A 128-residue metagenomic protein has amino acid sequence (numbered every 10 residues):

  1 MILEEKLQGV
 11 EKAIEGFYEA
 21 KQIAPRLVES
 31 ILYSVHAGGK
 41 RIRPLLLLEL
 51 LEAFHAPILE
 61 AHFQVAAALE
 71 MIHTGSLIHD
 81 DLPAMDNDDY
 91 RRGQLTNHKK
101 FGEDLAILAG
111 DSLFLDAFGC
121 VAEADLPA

Functional and structural regions predicted by a protein language model:
M1-Y18: N-terminal amphipathic/basic leader segments beginning at the initiator methionine
Y18-A128: Mg2+-dependent prenyl diphosphate-binding active-site environment of isoprenoid biosynthetic enzymes
